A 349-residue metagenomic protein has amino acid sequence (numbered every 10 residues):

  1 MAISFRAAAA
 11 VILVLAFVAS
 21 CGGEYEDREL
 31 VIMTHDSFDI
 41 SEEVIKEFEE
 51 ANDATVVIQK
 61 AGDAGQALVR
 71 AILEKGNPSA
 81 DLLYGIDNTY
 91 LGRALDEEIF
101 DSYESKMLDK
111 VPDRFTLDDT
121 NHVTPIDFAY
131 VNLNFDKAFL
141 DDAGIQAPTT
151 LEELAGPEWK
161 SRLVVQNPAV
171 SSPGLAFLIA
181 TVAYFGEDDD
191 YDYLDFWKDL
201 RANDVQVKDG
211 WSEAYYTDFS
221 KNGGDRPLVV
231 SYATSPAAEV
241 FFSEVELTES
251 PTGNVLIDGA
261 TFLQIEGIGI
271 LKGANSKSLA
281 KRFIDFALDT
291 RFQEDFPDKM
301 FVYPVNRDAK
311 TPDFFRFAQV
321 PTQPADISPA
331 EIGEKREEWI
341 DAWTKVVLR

Functional and structural regions predicted by a protein language model:
F17-S20: C-terminal motif of bacterial Sec signal peptides marking the signal peptidase cleavage site
G22-R93, N222, R349: Early extracytoplasmic/lumenal segment of secretory-pathway proteins
E42, A64-F100, L108-D119, T217 (+1 more regions): Pocket-flanking alpha-helical
P78-L83, D101-A138, E152, R162-P168: A structural signal for short loop-to-beta-strand junctions that line the ligand-binding cleft of periplasmic/secreted
N88-I99, D118-Q146, G174-Y184, L263-G269: Periplasmic solute-binding protein
F100-D109, V123-T124, E152-A155, A233 (+2 more regions): Short beta-strand->loop
P173-V255, G259-A260: Ligand-binding pocket segment of bilobal, Venus flytrap-like solute-binding proteins
E266, L271-I327: Mature extracytoplasmic/periplasmic domains
